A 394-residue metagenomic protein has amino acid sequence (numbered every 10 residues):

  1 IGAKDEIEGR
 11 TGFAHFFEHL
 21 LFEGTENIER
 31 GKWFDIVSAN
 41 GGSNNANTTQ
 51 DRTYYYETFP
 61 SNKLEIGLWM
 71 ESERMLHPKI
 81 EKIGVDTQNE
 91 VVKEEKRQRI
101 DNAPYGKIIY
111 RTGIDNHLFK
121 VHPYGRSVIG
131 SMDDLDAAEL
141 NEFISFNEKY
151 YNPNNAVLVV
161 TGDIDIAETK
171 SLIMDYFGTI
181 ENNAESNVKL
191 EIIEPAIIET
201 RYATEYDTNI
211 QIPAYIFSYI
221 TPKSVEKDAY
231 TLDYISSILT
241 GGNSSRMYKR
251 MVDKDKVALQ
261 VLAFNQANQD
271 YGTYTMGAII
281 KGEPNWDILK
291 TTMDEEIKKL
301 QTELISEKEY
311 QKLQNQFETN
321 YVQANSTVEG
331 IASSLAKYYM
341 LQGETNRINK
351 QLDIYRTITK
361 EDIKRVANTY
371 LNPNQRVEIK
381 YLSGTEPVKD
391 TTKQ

Functional and structural regions predicted by a protein language model:
I1-T11: Short pre-active-site segment immediately N-terminal to the catalytic Zn-binding motif
G2-A3, E29-K63, R99-N155, T179-E226 (+6 more regions): Non-catalytic beta-strand/loop surface segments
E8, E65-L68, V225-A229, N285-L289: Solvent-exposed, non-transmembrane alpha-helical starts
T11-T25: Active-site SXXK
S72-K82, Y176-A184, D294-L304: A common structural junction motif
N89, F143-Y176, Q375-R376: Non-catalytic, conformational "gating/processing" segments within enzyme and secreted inhibitor domains
M276-S306: Extended amphipathic alpha-helical segments enriched in small hydrophobics
